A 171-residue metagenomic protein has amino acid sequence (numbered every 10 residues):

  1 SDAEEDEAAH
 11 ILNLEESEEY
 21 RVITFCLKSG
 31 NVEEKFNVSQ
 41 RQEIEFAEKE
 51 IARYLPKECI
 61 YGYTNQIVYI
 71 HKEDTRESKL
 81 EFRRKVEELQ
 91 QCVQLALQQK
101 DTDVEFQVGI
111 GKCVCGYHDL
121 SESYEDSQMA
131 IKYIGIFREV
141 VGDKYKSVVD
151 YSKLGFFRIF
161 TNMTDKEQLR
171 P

Functional and structural regions predicted by a protein language model:
D2-P171: Cytosolic nucleotide-utilizing catalytic cores of signal-transduction proteins
